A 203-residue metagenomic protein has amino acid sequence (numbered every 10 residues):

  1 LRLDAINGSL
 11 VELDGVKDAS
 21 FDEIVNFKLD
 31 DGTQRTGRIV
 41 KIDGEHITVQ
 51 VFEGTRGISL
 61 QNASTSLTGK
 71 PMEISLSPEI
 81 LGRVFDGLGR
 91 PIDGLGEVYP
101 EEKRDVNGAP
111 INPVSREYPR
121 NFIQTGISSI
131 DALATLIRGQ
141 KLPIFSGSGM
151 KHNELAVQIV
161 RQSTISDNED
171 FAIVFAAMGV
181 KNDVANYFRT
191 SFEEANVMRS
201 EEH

Functional and structural regions predicted by a protein language model:
R2-I123: Acidic-enriched and Gly/Ser
D18-F21, K28-D30, I159-Q162, R189-A195: Short, solvent-exposed amphipathic alpha-helical segments in soluble enzyme and RNA/protein-processing domains
I24, Q61, L155-A156, A185-F188: Hydrophobic side chains in well-ordered alpha-helices
G89-P91, I111-N112, S148-M150, V180 (+1 more regions): Short acidic/polar capping segments at secondary-structure boundaries
I127-V180: P-loop NTPase nucleotide-binding module
A172-M178, N182-E193, V197: P-loop/Walker A NTP-binding module and the surrounding RecA-like catalytic core of P-loop NTPases
E202-H203: Conserved small/polar residues in nucleotide/adenosyl-binding loops
